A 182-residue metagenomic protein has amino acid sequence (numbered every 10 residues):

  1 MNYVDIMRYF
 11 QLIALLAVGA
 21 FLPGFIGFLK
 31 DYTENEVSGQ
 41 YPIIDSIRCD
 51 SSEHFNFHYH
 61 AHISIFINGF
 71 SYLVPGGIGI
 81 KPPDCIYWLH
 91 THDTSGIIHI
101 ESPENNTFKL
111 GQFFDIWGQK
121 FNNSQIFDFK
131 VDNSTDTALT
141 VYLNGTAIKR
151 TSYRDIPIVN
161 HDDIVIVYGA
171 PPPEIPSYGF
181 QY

Functional and structural regions predicted by a protein language model:
N2-Y182: Ubiquitin-like/PB1-type beta-grasp interaction modules and other compact soluble beta-rich domains
